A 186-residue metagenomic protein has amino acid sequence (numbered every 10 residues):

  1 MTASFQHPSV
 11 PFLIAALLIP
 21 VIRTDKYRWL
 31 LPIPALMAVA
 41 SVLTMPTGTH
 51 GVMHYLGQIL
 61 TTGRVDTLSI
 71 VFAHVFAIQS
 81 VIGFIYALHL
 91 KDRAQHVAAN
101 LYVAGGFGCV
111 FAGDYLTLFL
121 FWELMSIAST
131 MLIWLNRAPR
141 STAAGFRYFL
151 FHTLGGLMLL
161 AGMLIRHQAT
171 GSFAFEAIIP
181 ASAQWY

Functional and structural regions predicted by a protein language model:
M1-V97, S172-A181: Transmembrane helix-loop-helix hairpins at membrane boundaries of multipass inner-membrane proteins
V97-L101, G105-Y186: Alpha-helical multi-pass transmembrane bundles of energy-transducing inner-membrane proteins
